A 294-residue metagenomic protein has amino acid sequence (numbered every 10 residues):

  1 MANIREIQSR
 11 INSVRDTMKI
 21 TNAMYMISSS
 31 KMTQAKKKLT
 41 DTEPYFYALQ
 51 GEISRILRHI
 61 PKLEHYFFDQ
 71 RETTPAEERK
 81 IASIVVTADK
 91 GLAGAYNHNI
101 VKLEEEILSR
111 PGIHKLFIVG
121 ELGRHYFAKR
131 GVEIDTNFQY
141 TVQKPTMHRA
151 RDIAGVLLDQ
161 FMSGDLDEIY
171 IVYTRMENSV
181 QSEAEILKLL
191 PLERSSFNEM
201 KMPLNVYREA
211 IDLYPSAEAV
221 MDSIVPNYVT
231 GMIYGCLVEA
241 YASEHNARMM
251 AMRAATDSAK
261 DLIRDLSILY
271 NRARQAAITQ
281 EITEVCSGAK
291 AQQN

Functional and structural regions predicted by a protein language model:
M1-N294: C-terminal beta-strand-loop-alpha-helix "lid" module of Rossmann-like NAD(P)-dependent dehydrogenases
